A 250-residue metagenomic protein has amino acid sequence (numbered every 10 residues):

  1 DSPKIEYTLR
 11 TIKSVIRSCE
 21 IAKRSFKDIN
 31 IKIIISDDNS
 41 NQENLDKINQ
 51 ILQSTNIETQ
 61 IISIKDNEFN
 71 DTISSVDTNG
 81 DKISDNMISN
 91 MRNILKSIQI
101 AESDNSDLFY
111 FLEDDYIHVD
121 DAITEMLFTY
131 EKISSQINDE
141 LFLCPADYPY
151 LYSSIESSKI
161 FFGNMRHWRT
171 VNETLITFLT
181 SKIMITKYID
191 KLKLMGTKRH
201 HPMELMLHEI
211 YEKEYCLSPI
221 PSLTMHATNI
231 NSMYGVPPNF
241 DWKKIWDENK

Functional and structural regions predicted by a protein language model:
D1-I12, N44, D85-I94, H118 (+2 more regions): Phosphate/oxyanion-binding active-site loops and adjacent basic polyanion-contact surfaces
K4-Y7, T11-I29: Short, acidic, metal-binding catalytic loop of nucleotide-sugar glycosyltransferases
D37-D38: Acidic ATP/Mg2+-coordinating residue in the GHKL
N41-S106: Active-site-proximal specificity loops/subdomain of glycosyltransferases
D77, L108, I117-L192: Conserved catalytic core of nucleotide-sugar-dependent glycosyltransferases
N90-L95, I123, N172-I176, T197-H208: Conserved glycosyltransferase catalytic-site signature
K182-K250: C-terminal catalytic/acceptor-binding lobe
